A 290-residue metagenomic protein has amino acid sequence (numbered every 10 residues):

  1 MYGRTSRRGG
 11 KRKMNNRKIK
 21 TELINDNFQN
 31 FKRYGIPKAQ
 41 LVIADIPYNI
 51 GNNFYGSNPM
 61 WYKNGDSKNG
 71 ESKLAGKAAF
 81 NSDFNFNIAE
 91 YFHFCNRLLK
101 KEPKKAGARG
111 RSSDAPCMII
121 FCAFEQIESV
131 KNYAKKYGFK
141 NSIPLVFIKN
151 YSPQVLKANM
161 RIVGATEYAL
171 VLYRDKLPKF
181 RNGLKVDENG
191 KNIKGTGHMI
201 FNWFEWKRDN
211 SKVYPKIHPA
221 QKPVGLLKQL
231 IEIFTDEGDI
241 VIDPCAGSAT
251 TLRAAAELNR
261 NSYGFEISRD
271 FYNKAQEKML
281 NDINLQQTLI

Functional and structural regions predicted by a protein language model:
M1-Y272: Core catalytic lobe of class I
E125, L280-I290: Class I S-adenosyl-L-methionine-dependent methyltransferase module
A275-Q276: Conserved SAM-binding loop
